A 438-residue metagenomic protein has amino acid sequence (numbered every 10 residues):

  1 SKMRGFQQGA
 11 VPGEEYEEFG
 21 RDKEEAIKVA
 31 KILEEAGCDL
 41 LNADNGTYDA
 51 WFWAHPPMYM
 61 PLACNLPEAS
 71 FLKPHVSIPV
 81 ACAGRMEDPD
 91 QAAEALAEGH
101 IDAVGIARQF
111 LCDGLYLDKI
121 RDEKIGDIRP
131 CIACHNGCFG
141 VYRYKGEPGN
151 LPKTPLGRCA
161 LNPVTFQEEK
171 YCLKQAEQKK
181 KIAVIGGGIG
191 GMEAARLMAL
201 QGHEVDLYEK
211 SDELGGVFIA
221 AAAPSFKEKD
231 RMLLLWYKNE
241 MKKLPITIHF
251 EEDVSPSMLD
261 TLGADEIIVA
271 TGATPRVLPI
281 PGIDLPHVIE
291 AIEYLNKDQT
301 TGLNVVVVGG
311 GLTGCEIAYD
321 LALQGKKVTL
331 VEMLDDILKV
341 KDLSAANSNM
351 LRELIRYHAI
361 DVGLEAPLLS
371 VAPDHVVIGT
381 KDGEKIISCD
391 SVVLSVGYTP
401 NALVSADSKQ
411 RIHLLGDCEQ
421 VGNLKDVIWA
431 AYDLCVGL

Functional and structural regions predicted by a protein language model:
S1-I185, I189, E193-L200, V205 (+2 more regions): Flavin-dependent oxidoreductase catalytic cores
Q7-P12, F52-P56, V217-A223, I280-G282 (+1 more regions): Short acidic, glycine/proline-rich loop/turn micro-motifs
Y16-K23, M58-L62, C82-R85, I106 (+7 more regions): Hydrophobic alpha-helical scaffolding
M58-P61, G99, R121-K124, A223-K227 (+3 more regions): Short, hinge-like loop/turn segments at secondary-structure boundaries
A176-E209, L214, H249-E266, A270-I280 (+3 more regions): Rossmann-like dinucleotide/flavin-binding elements
E204-L244, D320-A366: Rossmann-like dinucleotide-binding cores of NAD(P)H-dependent redox enzymes
